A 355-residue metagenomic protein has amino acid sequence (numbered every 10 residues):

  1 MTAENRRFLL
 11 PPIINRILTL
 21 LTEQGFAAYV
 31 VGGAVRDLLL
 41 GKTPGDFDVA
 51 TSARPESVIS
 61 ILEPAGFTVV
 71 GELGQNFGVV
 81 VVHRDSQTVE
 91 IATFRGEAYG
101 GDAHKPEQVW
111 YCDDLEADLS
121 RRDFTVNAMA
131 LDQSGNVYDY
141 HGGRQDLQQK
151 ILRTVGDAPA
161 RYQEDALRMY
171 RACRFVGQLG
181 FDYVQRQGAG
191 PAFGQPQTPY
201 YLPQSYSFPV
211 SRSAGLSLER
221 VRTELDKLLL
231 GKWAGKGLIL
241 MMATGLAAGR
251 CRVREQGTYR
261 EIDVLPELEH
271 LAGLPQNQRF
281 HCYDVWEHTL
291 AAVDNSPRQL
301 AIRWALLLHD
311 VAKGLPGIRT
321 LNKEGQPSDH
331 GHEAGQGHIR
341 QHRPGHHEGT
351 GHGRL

Functional and structural regions predicted by a protein language model:
M1-L355: Catalytic cores of the polymerase beta-like nucleotidyltransferase superfamily and closely associated nucleotide
